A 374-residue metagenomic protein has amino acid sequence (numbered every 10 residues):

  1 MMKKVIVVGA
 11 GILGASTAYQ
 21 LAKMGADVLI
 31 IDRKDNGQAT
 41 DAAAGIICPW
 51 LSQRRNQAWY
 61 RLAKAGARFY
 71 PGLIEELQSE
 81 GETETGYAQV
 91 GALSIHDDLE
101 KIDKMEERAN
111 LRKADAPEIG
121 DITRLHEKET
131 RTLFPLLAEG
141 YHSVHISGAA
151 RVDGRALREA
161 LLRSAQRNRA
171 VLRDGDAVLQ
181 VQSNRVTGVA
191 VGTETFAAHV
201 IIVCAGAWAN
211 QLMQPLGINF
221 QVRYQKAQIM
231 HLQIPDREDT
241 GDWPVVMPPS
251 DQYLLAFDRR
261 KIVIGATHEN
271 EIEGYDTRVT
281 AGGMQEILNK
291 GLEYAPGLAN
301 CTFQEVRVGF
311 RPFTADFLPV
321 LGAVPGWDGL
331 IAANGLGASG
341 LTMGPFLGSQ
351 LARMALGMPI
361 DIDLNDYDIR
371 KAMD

Functional and structural regions predicted by a protein language model:
K3-L29: N-terminal Rossmann-like FAD-binding beta1-loop-alpha1 element of flavoenzymes
I6-V8, F196-W208, G348: Short hydrophobic core segments
S16-M24, R33, G45-I46, E82-A88 (+1 more regions): Active-site substrate-recognition segment that forms the wall of the catalytic cavity or substrate channel
D32, H126, D174-D176, E305-R307: Short loop/edge segments at beta-strand edges and connector loops that shape dinucleotide/nucleotide cofactor-binding
I46-L133, K290: Dinucleotide-binding Rossmann-like beta1-alpha1 core, especially the glycine-rich loop that anchors the ADP
R61-K64, D98-I102, V144-A160, R278-G282 (+1 more regions): Short beta-strand to alpha-helix junction loop
V144-G192, F196: Helical element adjacent to the flavin cofactor pocket in flavoenzyme catalytic cores
G297-D374: C-terminal catalytic lobe of FAD-dependent flavoproteins
